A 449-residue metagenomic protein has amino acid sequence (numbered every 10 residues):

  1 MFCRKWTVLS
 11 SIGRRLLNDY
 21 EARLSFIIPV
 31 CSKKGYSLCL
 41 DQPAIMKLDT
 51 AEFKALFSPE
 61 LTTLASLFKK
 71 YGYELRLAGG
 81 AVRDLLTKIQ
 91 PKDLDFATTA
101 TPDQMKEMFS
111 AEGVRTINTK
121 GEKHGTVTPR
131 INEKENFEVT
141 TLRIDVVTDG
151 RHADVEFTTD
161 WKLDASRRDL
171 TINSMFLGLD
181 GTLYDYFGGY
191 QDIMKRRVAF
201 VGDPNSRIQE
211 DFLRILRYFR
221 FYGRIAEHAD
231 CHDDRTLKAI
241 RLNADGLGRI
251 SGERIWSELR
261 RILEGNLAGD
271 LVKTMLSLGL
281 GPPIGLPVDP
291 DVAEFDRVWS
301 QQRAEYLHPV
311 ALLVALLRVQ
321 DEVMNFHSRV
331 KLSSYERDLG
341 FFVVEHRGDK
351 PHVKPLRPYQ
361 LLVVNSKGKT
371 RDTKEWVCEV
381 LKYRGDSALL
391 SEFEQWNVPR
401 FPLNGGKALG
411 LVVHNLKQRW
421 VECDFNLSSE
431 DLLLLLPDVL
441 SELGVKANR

Functional and structural regions predicted by a protein language model:
M1-W6, S10-R449: Catalytic cores of the polymerase beta-like nucleotidyltransferase superfamily and closely associated nucleotide
